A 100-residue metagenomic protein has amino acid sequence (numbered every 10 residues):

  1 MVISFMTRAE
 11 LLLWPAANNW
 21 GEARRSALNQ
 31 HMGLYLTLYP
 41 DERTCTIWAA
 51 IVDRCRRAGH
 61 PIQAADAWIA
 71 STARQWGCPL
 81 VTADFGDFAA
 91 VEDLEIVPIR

Functional and structural regions predicted by a protein language model:
M1-Q75, P79, A89-V91, E95-R100: PIN-domain endoribonuclease scaffold, especially VapC-family toxins
A83: Conserved acidic donor-binding loop of glycosyltransferase catalytic domains
G86: Flexible glycine-rich beta->alpha loop in the catalytic core of nucleotide-sugar glycosyltransferases
